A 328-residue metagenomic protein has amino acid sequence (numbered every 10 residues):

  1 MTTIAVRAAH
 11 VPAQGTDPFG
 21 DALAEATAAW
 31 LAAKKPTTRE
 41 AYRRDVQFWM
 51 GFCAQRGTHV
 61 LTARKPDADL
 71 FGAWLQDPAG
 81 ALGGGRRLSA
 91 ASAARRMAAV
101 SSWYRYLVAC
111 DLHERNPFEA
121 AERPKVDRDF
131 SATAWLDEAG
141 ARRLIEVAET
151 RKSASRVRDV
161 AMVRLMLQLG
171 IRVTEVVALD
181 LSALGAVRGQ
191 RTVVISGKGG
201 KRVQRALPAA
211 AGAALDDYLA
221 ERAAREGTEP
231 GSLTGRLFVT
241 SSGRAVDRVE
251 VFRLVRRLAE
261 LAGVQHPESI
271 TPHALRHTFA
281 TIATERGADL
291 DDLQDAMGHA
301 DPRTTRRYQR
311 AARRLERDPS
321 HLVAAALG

Functional and structural regions predicted by a protein language model:
M1-G328: Conserved catalytic core of the tyrosine transesterase superfamily
